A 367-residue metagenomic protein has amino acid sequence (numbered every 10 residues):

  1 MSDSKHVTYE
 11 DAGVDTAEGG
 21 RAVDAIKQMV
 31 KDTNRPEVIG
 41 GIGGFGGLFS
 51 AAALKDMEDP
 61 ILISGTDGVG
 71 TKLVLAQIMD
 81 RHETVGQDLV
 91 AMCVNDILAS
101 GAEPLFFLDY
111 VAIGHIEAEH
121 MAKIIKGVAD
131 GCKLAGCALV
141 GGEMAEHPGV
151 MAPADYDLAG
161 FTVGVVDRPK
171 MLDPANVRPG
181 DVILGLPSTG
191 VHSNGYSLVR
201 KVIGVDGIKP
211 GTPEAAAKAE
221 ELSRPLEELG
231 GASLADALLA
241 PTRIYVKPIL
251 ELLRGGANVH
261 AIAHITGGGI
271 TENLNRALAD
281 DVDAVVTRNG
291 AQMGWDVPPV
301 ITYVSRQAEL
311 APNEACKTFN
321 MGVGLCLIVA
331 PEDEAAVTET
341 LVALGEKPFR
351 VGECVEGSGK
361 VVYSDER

Functional and structural regions predicted by a protein language model:
S2-D11, H120, I124-A138, M151-L158 (+3 more regions): Glycine-/charge-enriched secondary-structure boundary and capping motifs
S2-E37: N-terminal amphipathic/basic leader segments beginning at the initiator methionine
A12, T16, D80, T189-H192 (+1 more regions): Hydrophobic alpha-helical scaffolding
D15, D67, G180, H264 (+1 more regions): Residue-level signature of catalytic and energy-coupling elements of molecular machines, predominantly ATP/GTP-dependent
V23, A122-I125, Y196: Hydrophobic face of alpha-helices
I26, L48, C93-V94, V199-V202 (+4 more regions): Buried hydrophobic packing segments
Q28-T189, V285: Glycine-rich phosphate/pyrophosphate-binding loop regions near the starts of catalytic domains
T66, D157, K170-G230, L234 (+1 more regions): Short, acidic (Asp/Glu-rich) active-site segment that either coordinates a divalent metal cofactor
